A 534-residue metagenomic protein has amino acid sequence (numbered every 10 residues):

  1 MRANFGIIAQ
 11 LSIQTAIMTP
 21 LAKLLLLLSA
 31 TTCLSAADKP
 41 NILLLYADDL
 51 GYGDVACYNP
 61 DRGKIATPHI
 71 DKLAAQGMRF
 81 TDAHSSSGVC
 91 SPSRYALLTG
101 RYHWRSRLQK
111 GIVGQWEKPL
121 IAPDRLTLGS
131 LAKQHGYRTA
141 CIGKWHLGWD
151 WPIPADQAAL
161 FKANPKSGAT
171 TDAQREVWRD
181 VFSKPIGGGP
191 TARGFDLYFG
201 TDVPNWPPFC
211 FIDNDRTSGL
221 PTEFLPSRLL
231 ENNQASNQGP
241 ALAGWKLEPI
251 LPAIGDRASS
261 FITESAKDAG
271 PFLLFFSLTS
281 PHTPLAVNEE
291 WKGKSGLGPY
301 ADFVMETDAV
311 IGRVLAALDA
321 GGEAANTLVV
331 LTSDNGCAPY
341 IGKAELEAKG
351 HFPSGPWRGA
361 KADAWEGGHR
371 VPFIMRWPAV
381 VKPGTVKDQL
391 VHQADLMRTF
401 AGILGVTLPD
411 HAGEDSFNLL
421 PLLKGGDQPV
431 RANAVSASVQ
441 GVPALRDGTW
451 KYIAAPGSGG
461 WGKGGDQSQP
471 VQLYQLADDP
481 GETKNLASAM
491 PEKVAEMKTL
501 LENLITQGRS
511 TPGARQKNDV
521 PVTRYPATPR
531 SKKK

Functional and structural regions predicted by a protein language model:
A3-L25: Bacterial N-terminal signal peptides that target proteins for export
L11-I17, C33-L34, L98, P378: N-terminal processing/targeting junctions
K23-C33: Bacterial N-terminal signal peptides
A36-Q472, P480-T506, S510-K534: Formylglycine-dependent sulfatase
